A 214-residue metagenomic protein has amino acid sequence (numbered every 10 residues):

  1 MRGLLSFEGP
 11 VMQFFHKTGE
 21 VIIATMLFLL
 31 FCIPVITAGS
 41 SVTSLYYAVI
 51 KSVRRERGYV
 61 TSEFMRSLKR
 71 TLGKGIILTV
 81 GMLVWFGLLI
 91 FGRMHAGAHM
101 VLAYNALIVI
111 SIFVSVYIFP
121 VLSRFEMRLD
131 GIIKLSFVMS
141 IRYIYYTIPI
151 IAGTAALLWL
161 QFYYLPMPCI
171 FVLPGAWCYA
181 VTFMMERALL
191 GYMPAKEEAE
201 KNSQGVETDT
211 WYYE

Functional and structural regions predicted by a protein language model:
M1-A106, S111-E214: Helix-coil boundary and N-terminal low-complexity module in membrane systems
